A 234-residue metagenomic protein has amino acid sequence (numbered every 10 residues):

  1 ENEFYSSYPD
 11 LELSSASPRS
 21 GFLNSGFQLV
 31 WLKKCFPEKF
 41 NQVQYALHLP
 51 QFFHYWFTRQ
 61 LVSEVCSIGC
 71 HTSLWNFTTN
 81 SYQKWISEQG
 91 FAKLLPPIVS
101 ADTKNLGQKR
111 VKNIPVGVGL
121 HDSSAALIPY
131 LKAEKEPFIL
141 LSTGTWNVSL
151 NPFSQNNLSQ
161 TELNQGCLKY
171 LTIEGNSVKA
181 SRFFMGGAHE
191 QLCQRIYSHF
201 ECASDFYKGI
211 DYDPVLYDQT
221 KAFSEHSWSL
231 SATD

Functional and structural regions predicted by a protein language model:
E1-N2: Conserved beta-strand -> loop -> alpha-helix junction used to position metal-binding or nucleic-acid-contacting
Y5-S17, F27-V43, L47-Q51, Y55-Q60 (+2 more regions): Active-site core segments that coordinate phosphate-bearing ligands/cofactors across diverse enzyme families
S15-S25, G69-W75, L94-S100: A glycine-/small-polar-enriched, mobile loop at the entrance of the PLP active site in fold-type I
S63-G69: Nucleotide/phosphate-binding loop and acidic/charged catalytic motifs in nucleotide-binding or -utilizing enzymes
K84-T103: A conserved helix-loop-beta module that forms one wall/lid of the active-site cleft in ATP-utilizing catalytic domains
D102-N105, S123: Residue-level detector of flexible, active-site-proximal loop/helix-junction positions within diverse enzyme catalytic
